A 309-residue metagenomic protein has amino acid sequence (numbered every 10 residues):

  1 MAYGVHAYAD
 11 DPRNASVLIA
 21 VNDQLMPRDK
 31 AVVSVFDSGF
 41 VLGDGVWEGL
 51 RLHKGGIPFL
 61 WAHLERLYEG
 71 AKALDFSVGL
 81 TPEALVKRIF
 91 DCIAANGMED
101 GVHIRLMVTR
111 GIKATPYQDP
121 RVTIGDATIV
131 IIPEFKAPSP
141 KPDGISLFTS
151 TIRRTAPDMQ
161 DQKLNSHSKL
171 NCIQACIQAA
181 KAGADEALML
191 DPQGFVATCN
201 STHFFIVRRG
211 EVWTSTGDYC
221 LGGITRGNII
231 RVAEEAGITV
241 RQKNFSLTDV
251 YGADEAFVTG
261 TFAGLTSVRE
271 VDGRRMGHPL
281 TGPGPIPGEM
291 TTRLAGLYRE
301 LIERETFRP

Functional and structural regions predicted by a protein language model:
M1-L188, P192, L221, I230-P309: Conserved alpha/beta cores of soluble small-molecule-handling proteins
L188, F195-G217, G222: Glycine- and Gly-Pro-enriched alpha-helical subdomains that act as flexible, kink-prone "lid/hinge" or packing modules
T225-G227: Secondary-structure junction motif
